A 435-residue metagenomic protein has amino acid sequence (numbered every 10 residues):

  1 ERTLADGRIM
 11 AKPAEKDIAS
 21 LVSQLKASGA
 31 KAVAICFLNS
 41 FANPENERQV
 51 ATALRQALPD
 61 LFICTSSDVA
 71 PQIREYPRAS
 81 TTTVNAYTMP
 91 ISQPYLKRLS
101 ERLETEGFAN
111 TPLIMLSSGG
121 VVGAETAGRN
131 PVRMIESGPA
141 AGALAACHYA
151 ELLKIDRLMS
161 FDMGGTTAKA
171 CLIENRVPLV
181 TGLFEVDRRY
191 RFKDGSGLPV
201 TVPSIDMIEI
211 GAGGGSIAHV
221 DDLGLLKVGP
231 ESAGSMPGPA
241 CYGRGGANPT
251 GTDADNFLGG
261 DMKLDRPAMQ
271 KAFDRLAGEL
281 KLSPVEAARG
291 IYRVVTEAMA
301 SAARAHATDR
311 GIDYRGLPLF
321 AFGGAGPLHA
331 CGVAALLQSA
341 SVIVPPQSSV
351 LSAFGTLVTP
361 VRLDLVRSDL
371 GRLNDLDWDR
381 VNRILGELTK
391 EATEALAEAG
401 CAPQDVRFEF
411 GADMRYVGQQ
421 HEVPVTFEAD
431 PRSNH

Functional and structural regions predicted by a protein language model:
E1-L4, S80-Y95, R133-S137, L153-R157 (+1 more regions): A polyampholytic, Gly/Pro-enriched intrinsically disordered region
E1-R8, S66-A70, G355: Active-site phosphate-binding/coordination module
M10-R48: A conserved hydrophobic secondary-structure block that centers on an alpha-helix together with its immediately flanking
K16, S20-S28, S137, I155 (+7 more regions): C-terminal, non-catalytic interaction/recognition modules in large multi-subunit enzymes and RNPs
A32-T82, A86, V423, F427-P431: Terminal amphipathic helices with adjacent charged low-complexity linkers/tails
N46-V50, Y95, H329: Residues at alpha-helix caps and immediate loop-helix transition turns in enzyme cores, especially N- and C-cap
Q49-A57, R102, G332, L336: Alpha-helical structural signal in soluble globular domains
S67-R74, R78, L96-D221, L225-K227 (+1 more regions): ATP-dependent carbohydrate kinase catalytic cores
